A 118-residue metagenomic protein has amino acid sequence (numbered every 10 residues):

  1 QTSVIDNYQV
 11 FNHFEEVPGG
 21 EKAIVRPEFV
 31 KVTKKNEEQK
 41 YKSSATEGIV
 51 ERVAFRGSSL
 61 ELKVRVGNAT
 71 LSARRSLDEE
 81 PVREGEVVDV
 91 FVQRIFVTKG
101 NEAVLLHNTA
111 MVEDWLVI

Functional and structural regions predicted by a protein language model:
Q1-T2: Conserved beta-to-alpha transition
I5-V53, L77-I118: Glycine/charge-rich catalytic "coupling/switch" loops of P-loop NTPases
R56-K63: Short aromatic-glycine-enriched beta-strand elements
K63-L71: OB-fold (S1/OB) nucleic-acid-binding surfaces
